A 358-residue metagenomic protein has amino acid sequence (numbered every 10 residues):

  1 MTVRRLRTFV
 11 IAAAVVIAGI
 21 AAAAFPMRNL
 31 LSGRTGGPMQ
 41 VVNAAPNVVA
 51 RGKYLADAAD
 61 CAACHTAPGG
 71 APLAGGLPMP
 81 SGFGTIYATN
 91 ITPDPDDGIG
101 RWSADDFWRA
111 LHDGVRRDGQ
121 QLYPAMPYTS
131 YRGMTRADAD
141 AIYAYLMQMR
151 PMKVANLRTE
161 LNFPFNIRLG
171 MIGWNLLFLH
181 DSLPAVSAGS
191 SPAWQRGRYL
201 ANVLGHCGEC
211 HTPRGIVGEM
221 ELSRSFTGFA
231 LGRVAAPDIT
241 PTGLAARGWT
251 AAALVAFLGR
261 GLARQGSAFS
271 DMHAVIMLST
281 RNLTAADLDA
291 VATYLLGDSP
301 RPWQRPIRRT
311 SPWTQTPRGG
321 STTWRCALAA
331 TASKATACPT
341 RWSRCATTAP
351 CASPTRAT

Functional and structural regions predicted by a protein language model:
T2-N47, I86, A110, V115-R116 (+4 more regions): Post-cleavage N-terminal segment of exported redox proteins
A45-P80, G173-L176, A185-G228, P312-C338 (+1 more regions): Sequence/structural segment immediately N-terminal to covalent heme-attachment motifs in c-type and related
V48-R51, S103, F107, L122 (+10 more regions): Stable alpha-helical elements in mature extracytoplasmic
A58-C61, A88, Y123, A139 (+2 more regions): Extracellular structured ligand-interaction cores
A63, P72, D96-I99, R109 (+11 more regions): Short loop/beta submotifs within extracellular cysteine-rich repeat domains
A67, G114, T129, G133 (+3 more regions): Mid-sequence acidic-hydrophobic segments that form the walls of catalytic/ligand-binding cavities or oligomerization
P68-A104, Y123-T135, N162-M171, R214-A252 (+2 more regions): Gly/Gly-Pro-rich "capping" loops immediately C-terminal to redox-active cysteine motifs in periplasmic/lumenal
Q121-Y123, C207, S267-F269, A327 (+1 more regions): Short secondary-structure junction motifs
